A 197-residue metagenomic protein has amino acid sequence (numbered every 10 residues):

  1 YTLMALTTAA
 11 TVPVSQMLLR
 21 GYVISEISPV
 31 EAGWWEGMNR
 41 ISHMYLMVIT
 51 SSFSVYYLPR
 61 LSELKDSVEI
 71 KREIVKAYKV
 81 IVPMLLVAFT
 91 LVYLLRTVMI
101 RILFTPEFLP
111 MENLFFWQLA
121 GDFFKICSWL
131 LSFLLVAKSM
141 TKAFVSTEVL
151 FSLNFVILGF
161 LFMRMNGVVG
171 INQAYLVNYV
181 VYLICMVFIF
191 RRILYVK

Functional and structural regions predicted by a protein language model:
Y1-A5, Y22-H43, L109-E112, V168-Q173: Interfacial/gating helices of multi-pass transporter permease domains
P13, R40, D122, E148-L153 (+1 more regions): Residue-level recognition of pore/gate-forming positions within transmembrane alpha-helices of multi-pass
P29, V75, L94-F123, V169: Interfacial segments at transmembrane-helix termini and the short loops linking adjacent helices
M38, S42-D66, L134-A137: Helix-loop junctions and terminal segments of transmembrane helices in multi-pass membrane transport/translocation
I49, F53-Y57, I126, L130-L134 (+2 more regions): C-terminal transmembrane helix end/exit motif
S67-L91: Membrane-water interface segments that mark the loop-to-transmembrane alpha-helix transition
V98-R101, K142, S152-I184: Membrane-interface helix-loop junctions in multi-pass transport and translocation proteins
A120-L150: Membrane-interface junctions at transmembrane-helix termini in multi-pass inner-membrane proteins
